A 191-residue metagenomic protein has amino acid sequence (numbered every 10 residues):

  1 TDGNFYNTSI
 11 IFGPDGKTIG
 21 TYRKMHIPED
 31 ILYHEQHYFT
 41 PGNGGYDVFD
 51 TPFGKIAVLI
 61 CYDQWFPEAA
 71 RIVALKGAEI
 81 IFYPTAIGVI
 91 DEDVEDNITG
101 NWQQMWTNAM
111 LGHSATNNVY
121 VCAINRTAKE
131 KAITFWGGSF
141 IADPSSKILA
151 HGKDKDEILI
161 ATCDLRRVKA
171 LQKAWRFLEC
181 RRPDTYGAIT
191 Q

Functional and structural regions predicted by a protein language model:
T1: Short beta-strand-to-loop element that shapes/binds the nucleotide-sugar donor at the catalytic cleft/hinge
N4-K24, I133-G152: Amphipathic beta-strand/beta-sheet edge segments enriched in Tyr/Trp
Y6, G44-Y46, K155-I158: Short hydrophobic/aromatic beta-strand or adjacent loop that forms the aromatic wall/cage of a ligand/substrate-binding
G13-P14, F49-P52, D143-P144, C163: Active-site beta-strand termini and strand-to-loop segments that position acidic
K24-Y38, D156-K173: A short, polar/charged loop-to-alpha-helix boundary motif
I31-D47, Q64-F66: Active-site glycine-rich loop that binds ribose-phosphate moieties when present
Y46-E79, Y83-T85, V168-Q191: Cysteine/selenocysteine-centered motifs that mediate thiol-based redox chemistry or coordinate metal-sulfur cofactors
K55, C61-L159: CN hydrolase (nitrilase-like) catalytic-core segments centered on the catalytic cysteine and neighboring Lys/Glu
